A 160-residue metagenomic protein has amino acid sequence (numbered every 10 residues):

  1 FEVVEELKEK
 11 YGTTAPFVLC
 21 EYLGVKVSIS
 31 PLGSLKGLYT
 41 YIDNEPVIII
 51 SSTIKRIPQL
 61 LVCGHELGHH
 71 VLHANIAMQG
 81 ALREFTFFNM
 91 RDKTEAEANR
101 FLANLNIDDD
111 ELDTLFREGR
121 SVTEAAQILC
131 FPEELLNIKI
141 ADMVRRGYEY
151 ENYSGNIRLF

Functional and structural regions predicted by a protein language model:
F1-F160: Active-site hotspot residues in diverse enzymes, especially metal/ion-binding acidic/histidine motifs
